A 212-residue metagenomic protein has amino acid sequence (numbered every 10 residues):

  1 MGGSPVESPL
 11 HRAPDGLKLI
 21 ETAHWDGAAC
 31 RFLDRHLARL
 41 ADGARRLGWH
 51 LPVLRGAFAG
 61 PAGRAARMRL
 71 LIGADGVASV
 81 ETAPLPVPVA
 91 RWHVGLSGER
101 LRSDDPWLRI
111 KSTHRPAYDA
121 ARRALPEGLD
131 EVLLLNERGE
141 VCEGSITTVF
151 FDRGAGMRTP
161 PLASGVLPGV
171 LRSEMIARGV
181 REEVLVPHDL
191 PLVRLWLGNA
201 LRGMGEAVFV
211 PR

Functional and structural regions predicted by a protein language model:
M1-E140, G154, L162-R212: Conserved alpha/beta cores of soluble small-molecule-handling proteins
C142-G144, T148-P160: Glycine- and Gly-Pro-enriched alpha-helical subdomains that act as flexible, kink-prone "lid/hinge" or packing modules
